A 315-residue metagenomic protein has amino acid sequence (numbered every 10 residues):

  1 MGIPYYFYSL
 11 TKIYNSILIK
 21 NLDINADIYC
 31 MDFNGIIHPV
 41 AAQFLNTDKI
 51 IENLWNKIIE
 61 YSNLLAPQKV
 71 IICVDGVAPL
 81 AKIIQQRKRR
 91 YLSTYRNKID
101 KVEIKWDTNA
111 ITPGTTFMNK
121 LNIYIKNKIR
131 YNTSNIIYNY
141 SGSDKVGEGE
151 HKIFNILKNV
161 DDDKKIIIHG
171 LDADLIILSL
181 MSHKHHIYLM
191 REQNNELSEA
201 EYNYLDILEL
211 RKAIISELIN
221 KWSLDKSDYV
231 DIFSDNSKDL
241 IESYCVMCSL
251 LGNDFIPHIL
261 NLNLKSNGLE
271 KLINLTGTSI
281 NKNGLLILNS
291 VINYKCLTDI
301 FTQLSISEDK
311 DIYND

Functional and structural regions predicted by a protein language model:
M1-D315: Noncatalytic, typically N-terminal accessory segments of nucleic acid-processing enzymes and closely related
